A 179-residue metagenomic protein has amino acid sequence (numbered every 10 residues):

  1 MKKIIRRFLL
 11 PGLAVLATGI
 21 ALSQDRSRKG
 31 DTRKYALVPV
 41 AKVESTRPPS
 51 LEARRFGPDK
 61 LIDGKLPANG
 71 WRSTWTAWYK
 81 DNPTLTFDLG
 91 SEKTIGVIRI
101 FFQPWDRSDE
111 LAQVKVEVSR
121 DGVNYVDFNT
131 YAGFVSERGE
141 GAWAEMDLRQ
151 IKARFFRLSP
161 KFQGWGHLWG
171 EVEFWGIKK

Functional and structural regions predicted by a protein language model:
K2-L9: Bacterial N-terminal signal peptides that target proteins for export
L13-L22: Hydrophobic h-region of N-terminal signal peptides that target proteins for export in Gram-negative bacteria
Q24-E92, Q103-E110, R120, D127-G139 (+1 more regions): Disordered, acidic Ser/Thr/Pro-rich linker "stalks" and the adjacent N-terminal cap of the next globular domain
T94-W105, L158: A short beta-strand element within beta-rich, extracytoplasmic domains of secreted/secretory-pathway proteins
V114-V116: Short beta-strand elements bearing conserved aromatic residues within extracellular beta-rich modules
A142-R154: Short, surface-exposed tryptophan/glycine-enriched loops that mediate extracellular molecular recognition
S159-W165: Short beta-strand-plus-loop segments that form exposed binding edges in beta-rich domains
